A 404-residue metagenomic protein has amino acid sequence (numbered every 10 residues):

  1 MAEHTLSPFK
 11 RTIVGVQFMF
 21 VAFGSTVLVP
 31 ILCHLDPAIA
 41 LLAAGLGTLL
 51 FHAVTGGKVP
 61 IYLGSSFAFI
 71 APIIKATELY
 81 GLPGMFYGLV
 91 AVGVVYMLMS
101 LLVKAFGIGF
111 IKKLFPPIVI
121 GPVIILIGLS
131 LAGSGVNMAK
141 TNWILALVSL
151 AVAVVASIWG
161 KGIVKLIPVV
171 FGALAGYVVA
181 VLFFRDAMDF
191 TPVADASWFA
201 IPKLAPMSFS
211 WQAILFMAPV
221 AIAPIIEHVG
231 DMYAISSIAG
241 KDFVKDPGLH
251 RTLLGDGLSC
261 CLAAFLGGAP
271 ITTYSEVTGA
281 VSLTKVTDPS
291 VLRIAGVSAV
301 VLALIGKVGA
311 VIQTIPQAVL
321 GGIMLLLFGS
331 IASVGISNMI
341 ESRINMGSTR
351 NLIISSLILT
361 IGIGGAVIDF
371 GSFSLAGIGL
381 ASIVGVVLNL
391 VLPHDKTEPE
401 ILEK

Functional and structural regions predicted by a protein language model:
M1-I61, A68-Y80: N-terminal signal-anchor module of multipass membrane proteins
A2-F9, H34-H52, P219-P289, L402-E403: Membrane-embedded helical hairpins/re-entrant loop segments and their flanking transmembrane helices within multi-pass
T12-S25, L145-S149, I167-P168, I201-M232 (+1 more regions): Hydrophobic, membrane-embedded alpha-helices of multi-pass small-molecule transporters
G24-V27, A151-A156, I167, D189-A194 (+2 more regions): Juxtamembrane interface elements at the cytosolic ends of transmembrane helices in multi-pass membrane proteins
P30-H34, A68-Y80, G240, V281-T284 (+2 more regions): Membrane-interfacial helix-loop connectors
L35-A40, G57-F69, I111-I120, K165-V170 (+4 more regions): Short, non-helical or kinked segments that cap or interrupt transmembrane helices
P72-Y80, S157, V277-L292, S298-A303: Interfacial segments of multi-pass membrane proteins
L79-T191, G296-E403: Membrane-embedded alpha-helical modules
